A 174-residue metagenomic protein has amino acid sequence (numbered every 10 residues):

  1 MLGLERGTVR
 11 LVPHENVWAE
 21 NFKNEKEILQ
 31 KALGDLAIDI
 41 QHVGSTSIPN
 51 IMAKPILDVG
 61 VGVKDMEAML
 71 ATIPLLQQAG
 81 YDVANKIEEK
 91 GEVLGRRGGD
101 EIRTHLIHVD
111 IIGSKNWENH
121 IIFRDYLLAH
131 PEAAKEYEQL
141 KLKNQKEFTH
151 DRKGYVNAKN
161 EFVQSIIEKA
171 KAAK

Functional and structural regions predicted by a protein language model:
M1-Q41, Q164: Helical scaffold of the NTase/Pol beta-like nucleotidyltransferase catalytic core
L2-R6, N50-K54, G99, W117: Short, flexible turn/loop "capping" segments at secondary-structure junctions
V9-N16, V61, F123-L127: Short histidine-centered catalytic/ligand-binding loop motif
L29-L70: Active-site nucleotide-donor binding segment shared across nucleotidyl transfer reactions
A71-A79: Short amphipathic alpha-helices in soluble, non-transmembrane regions that often serve as interface/regulatory elements
Y81-S114: Conserved catalytic core of two-metal-ion nucleotidyltransferases
K115-K174: Catalytic cores of NTP-dependent nucleotidyl/adenyl transfer enzymes across multiple folds
